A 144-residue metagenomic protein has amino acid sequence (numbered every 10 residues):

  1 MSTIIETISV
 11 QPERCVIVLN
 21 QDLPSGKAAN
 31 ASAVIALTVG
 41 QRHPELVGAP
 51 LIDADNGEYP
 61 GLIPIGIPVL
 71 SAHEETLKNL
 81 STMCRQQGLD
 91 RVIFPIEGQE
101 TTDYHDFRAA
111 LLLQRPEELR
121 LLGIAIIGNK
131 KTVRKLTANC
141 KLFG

Functional and structural regions predicted by a protein language model:
M1-G144: Positively charged, small/polar-rich N-terminal and surface patches that mediate targeting and assembly and bind
